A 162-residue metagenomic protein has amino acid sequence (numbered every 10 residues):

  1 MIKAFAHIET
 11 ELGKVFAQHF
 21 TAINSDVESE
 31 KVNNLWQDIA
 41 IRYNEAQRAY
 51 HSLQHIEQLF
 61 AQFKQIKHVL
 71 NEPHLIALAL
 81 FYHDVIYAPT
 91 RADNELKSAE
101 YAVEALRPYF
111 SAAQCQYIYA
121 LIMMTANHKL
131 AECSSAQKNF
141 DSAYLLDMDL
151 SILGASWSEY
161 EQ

Functional and structural regions predicted by a protein language model:
M1-I56: Conserved N-terminal diphosphate/IPP-binding helix and adjacent helical/loop segment of trans-prenyltransferase domains
E30, H68-P73, S135-D141: Structural motif
V32-A40, L53, A77, C115-A126: Short, well-structured alpha-helical segments
E45-L75, Y101-Y109: Alpha-helical phosphate/pyrophosphate-handling elements in metalloenzyme active cores
Q47-Y50, V85-D93: Short coil/turn segments at secondary-structure boundaries
L59, P73-P89, S98, I118-A126: His-Asp-centered metal-binding catalytic motifs of divalent-metal-dependent phosphohydrolases/nucleases
D93-A102: Post-HEXXH active-site segment of zinc metalloproteases
S111-Q162: Histidine/acidic-rich helix-loop-helix segments that form or flank divalent-metal centers in metalloenzyme catalytic
